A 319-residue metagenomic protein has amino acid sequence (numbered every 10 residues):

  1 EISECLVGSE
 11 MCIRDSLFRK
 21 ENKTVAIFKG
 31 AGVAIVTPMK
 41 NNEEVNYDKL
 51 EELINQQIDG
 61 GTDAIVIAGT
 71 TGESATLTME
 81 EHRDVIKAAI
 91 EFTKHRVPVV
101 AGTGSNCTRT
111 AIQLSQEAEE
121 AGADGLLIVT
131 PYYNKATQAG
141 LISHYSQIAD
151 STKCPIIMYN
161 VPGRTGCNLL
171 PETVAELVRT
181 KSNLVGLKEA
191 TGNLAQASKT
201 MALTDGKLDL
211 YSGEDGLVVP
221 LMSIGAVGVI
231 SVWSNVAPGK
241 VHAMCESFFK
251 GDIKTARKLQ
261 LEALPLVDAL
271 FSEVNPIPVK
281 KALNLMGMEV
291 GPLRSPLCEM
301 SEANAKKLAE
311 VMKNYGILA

Functional and structural regions predicted by a protein language model:
E1-I13: Short, small-residue-biased leader/transition segments that mark boundaries at the very start of proteins
A26-V33, T37-G166, E176: Active-site beta->alpha loop and helix N-cap motifs at the rims of alpha/beta catalytic domains
I27, G32-P38, G60-T62, S223-A226 (+1 more regions): C-terminal alpha-helical cap/extension of soluble enzyme domains
L50, H82, I86, A111 (+7 more regions): A general structural signal for well-ordered alpha-helical segments in protein cores
D150-S151, R164-F271: Catalytic alpha/beta core domains of metabolic enzymes, predominantly
